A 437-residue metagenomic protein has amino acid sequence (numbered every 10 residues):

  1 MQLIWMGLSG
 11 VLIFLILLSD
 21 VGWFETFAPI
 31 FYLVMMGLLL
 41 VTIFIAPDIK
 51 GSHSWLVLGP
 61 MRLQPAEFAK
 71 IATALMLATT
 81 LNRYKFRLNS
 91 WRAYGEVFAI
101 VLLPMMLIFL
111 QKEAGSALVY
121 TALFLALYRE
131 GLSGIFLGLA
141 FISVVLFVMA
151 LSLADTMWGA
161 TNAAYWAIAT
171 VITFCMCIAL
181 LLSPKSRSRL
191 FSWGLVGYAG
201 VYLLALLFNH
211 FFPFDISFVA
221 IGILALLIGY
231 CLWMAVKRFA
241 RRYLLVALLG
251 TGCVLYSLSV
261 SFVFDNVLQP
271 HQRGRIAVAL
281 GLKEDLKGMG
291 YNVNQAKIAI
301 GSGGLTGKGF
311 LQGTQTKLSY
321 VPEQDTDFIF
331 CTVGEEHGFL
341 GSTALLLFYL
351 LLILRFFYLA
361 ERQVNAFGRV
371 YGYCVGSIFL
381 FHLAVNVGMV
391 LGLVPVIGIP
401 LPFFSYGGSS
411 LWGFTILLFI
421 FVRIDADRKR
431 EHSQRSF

Functional and structural regions predicted by a protein language model:
M1-K287, C331-M389, I416, I420 (+1 more regions): Hydrophobic alpha-helical transmembrane segments of multi-pass inner membrane proteins, especially in bacterial systems
P60-A69, Q111-K112, G304, V396-T415: Glycine/serine-rich anion-binding loops at beta->alpha junctions that coordinate negatively charged ligand groups
A99, M289-V293, T306, P322 (+3 more regions): Alpha-helical membrane-protein architecture signal
E113-L118, G307-G313, Q324-T326, I397 (+2 more regions): Transmembrane helix boundary and interhelical junction motifs in multipass membrane proteins
C175-I178, G392-R430: Transmembrane alpha-helices of multi-pass inner-membrane enzymes
I300, G304-H337: Long extracytoplasmic/lumenal interhelical loops at the membrane interface of multi-pass membrane proteins
K429-F437: Short cytosolic juxtamembrane segments of multi-pass membrane proteins
